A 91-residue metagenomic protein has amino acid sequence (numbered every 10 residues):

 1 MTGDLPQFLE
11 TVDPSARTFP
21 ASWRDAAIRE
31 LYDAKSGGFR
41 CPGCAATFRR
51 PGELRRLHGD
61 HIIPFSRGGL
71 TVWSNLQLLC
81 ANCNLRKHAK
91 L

Functional and structural regions predicted by a protein language model:
T2-T47, F65-S66, L70, S74: Short, charged surface segments at domain edges that flank catalytic/cofactor-binding sites
I28, K90-L91: General helical structural elements
A45-L78, L91: Histidine-centered nuclease catalytic patch
A46-T47, N84-R86: Detector for the c-type heme attachment site
